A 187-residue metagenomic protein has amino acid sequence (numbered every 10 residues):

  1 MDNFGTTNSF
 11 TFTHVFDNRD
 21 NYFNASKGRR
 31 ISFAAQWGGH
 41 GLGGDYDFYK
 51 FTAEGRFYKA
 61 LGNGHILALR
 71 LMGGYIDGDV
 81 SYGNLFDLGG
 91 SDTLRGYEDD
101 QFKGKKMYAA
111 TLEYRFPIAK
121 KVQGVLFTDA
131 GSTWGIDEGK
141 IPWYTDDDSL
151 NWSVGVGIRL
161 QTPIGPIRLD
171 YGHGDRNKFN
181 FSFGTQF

Functional and structural regions predicted by a protein language model:
M1-I118, G124-A130, W134: C-terminal outer-membrane beta-barrel translocator/porin domains of Gram-negative envelope proteins and their
T11, S91, V156-T162, R176-F187: Outer-membrane beta-barrel "beta-signal"
H65-A68, Y114, S153, K178-S182: Secondary-structure boundary/capping motif
K106-Y108, K120-G124, L150-V154, T162-I167 (+1 more regions): A short pocket-lining beta-strand/turn micro-motif at the edge of beta-sheets
T111-E113, W143-T145, S153-I158: Short glycine-rich, acidic/polar surface loops and turns
D129-S149, D175, F187: C-terminal beta-signal and adjacent terminal beta-strands/loops of Gram-negative outer-membrane beta-barrel proteins
G135-D137, G165-R168: Short small-residue beta-strand/loop micro-motif enriched in glycine and branched aliphatics
D170-H173: Short, exposed beta-strand-loop hairpins at the edges of beta-sheets in extracellular/periplasmic proteins
